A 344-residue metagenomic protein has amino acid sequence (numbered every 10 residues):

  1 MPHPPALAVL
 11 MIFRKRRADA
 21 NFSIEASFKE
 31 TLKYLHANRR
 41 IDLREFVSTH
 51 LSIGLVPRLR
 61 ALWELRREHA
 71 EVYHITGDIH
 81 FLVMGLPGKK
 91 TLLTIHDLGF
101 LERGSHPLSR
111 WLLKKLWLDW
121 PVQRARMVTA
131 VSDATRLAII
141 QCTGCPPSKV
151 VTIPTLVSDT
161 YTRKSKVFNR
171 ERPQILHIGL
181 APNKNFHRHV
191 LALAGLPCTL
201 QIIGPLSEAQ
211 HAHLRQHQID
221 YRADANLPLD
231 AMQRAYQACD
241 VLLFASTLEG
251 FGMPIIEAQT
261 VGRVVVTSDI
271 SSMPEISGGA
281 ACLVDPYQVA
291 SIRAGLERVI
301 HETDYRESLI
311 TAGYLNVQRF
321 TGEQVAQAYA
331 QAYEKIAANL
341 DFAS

Functional and structural regions predicted by a protein language model:
M1-S344: Carbohydrate transferase catalytic cores enriched for Leloir-type hexosyltransferases
